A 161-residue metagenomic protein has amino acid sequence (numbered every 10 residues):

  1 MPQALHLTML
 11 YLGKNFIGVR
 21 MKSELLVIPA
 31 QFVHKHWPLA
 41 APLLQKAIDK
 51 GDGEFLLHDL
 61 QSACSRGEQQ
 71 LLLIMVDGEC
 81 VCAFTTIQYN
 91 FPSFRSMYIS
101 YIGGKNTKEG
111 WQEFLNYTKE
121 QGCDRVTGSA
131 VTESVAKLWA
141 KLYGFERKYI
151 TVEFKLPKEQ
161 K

Functional and structural regions predicted by a protein language model:
L10-K22, P29-Q31, N90, S129-K161: Terminal substrate-recognition subdomain of acyl/acetyltransferases
L12-F55: Short amphipathic alpha-helix that is part of the acyltransferase structural core
L43-K46, K50-F55, C80-V81, F91-Y98 (+1 more regions): Long, low-complexity, intrinsically disordered polar/charged segments
K50-Q69: Active-site rim helix/loop that mediates acceptor-substrate recognition in acyltransferases
R66-N106: Conserved donor-binding loop and adjoining core beta-sheet/short helix segment in diverse acyl/aminoacyl transferases
P92-Y143: Acyl-donor binding region in acyl/amide transferases
